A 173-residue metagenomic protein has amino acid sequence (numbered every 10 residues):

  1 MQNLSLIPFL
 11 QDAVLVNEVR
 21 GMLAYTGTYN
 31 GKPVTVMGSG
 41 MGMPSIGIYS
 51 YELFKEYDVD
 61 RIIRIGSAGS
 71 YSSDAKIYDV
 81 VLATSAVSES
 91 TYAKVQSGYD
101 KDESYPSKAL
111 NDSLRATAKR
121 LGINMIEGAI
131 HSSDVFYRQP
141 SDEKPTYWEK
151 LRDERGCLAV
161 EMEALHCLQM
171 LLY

Functional and structural regions predicted by a protein language model:
M1-G47: N-terminal short beta-loop-beta anion/metal-coordinating cradle
V14-V19, V36-G38, R61-I65, L82 (+2 more regions): General beta-strand structural signal in soluble alpha/beta enzymes
R20-M22, S50-Y51, D58, S88 (+1 more regions): Non-transmembrane, aqueous-exposed alpha-helical and coiled segments at domain scale
V36-G40, V95-P106, E154-L158: Flexible, glycine/proline-enriched loop segments at strand-loop-helix junctions that form or flank small-ligand binding
M43-A83: Hydrophobic alpha-helical segments and helix pairs
S67-M125: Phosphate/pyrophosphate-binding betaalpha-module
S104-G156: Active-site rim beta-loop-alpha module in soluble metabolic enzymes
W148, D153-Y173: A C-terminal functional module that forms or caps the active site or interfaces directly with catalytic machinery
